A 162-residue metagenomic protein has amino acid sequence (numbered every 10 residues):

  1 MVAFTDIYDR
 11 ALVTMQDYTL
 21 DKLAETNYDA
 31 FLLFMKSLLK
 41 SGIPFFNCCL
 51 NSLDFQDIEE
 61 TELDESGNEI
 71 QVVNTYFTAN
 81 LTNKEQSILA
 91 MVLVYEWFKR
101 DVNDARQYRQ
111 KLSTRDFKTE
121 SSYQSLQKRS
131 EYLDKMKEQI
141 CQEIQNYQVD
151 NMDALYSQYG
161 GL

Functional and structural regions predicted by a protein language model:
M1-L81, Q145-L162: Conserved short "hinge" loops at termini or chain/domain junctions
N51, F55, F98-Q110: Short, solvent-exposed secondary-structure capping/transition elements
E65-E69, A105-T114: Short acidic, glycine/tyrosine-flanked loop/strand segments centered on an H-E-D-like triad
T82-V102: Elongated alpha-helical scaffolds
S113-F117, Y132-D134: Short alpha-helical linear motifs
R115-S125: Eukaryote-specific, cytoplasm-facing alpha-helical/coiled-coil scaffolding segments in long proteins
Y123-L155: Polybasic, proline/glycine-rich intrinsically disordered low-complexity segments
